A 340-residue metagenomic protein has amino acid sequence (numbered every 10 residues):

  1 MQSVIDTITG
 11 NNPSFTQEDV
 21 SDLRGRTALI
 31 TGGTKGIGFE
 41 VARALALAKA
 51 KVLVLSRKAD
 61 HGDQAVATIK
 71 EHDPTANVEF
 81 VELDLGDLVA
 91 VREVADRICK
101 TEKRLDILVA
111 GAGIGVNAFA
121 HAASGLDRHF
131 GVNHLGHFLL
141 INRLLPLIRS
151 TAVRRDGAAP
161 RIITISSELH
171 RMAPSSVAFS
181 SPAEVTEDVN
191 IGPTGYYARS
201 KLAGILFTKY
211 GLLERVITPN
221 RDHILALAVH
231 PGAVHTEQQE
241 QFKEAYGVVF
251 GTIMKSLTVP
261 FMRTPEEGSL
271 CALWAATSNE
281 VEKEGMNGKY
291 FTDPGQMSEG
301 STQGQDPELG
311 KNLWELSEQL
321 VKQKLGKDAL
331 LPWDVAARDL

Functional and structural regions predicted by a protein language model:
M1-L29, T68, E308-L340: Non-catalytic terminal and boundary segments that flank Rossmann-like NAD(P)-dependent oxidoreductase
S3-A245: Rossmann-fold NAD(P)H-dependent dehydrogenase/reductase core
V91, S200, T252-M297, P307-L309: C-terminal helical subdomain
K100, A276-E280, K322: Residues at helix-coil transition
L145, T208-L212, L273, W314 (+1 more regions): Non-transmembrane alpha-helical segments in soluble domains of secreted/periplasmic/extracellular proteins
S150, P174-S175, E284-G285, A329-L330: Intrinsically disordered, low-complexity regions enriched in proline, serine, glycine and charged residues
E187, A245-S256: A short C-terminal helix-loop "cap" of Rossmann-like NAD(P)-dependent dehydrogenase/epimerase domains
T236, E240-E244, Y290, G300 (+1 more regions): C-terminal transmembrane bundle
